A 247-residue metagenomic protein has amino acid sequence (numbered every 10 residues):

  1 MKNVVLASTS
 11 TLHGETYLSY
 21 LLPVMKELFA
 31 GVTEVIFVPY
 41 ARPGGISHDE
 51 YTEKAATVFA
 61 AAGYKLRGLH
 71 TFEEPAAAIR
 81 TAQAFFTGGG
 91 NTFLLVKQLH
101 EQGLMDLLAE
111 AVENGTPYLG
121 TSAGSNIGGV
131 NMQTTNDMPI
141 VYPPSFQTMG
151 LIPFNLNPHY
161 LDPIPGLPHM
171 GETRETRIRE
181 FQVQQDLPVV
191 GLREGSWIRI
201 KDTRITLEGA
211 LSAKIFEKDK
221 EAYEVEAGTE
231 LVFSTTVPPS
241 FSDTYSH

Functional and structural regions predicted by a protein language model:
M1-G31, R42, I46-E50, T134 (+1 more regions): C-terminal and late-domain segments of enzyme folds
V5-L6, A84-G88, L119, L156: Structural motif
V24, Q102-G115: Catalytic-core regions built around general acid/base machinery
V35, F85, S122, L156 (+1 more regions): A residue-level signal for conserved active-site and pocket-lining positions in enzyme catalytic cores
I36, A41-H100: Portal/gating segments that form or line small-molecule/metal binding sites
R80-T81, N114, L151: Alpha-helix C-terminal capping/helix-to-coil transition sites in glycosyltransferase folds
F86-G89, V112-N131: Catalytic nucleophile loop
